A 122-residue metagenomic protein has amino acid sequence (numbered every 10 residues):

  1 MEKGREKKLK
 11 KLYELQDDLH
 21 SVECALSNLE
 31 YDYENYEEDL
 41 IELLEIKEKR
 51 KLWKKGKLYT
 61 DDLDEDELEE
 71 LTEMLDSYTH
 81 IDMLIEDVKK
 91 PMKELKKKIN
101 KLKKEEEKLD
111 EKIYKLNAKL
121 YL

Functional and structural regions predicted by a protein language model:
M1-C24, D76-M83: Short, charge-rich amphipathic alpha-helices with coiled-coil/heptad character
M1-E2, K57, L71, D110-E111: Short, structured coil/loop segments at alpha-helix boundaries
M1-G4, I46, E94: General helical secondary-structure elements
K8, L15, L19-V22, L26-L29 (+7 more regions): The feature captures the hydrophobic core positions of alpha-helical coiled-coils
L26-E67, L71: Extended alpha-helical coiled-coil "stalk/arm" regions that act as elongated linkers or oligomerization scaffolds
L58-D61, T79, E107: Intrinsic disorder/low-complexity signature
T72-K97: Acidic, low-complexity, intrinsically disordered interaction modules
